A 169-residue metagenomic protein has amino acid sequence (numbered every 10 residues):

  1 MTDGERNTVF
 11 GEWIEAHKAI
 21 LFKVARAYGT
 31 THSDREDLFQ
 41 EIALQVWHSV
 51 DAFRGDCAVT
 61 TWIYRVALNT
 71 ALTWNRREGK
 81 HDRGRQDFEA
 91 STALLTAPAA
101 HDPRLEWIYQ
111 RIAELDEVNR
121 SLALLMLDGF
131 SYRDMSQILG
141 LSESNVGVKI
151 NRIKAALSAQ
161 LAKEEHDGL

Functional and structural regions predicted by a protein language model:
M1-K23, E36, W47, V59: A short, charge-rich alpha-helical start-of-domain segment used by transcription regulators
T2-G4, T8-F10, R85, I138 (+1 more regions): C-terminal edge and immediately downstream basic/flexible tail or linker adjoining helix-turn-helix-like DNA-binding
T8, R77, H81-R83, E89-A113: Acidic, proline/glycine-rich intrinsically disordered inter-domain spacer in sigma factors
D37-L44, H48, C57-N69: Structural recognition of an alpha-helix C-terminal capping motif at a helix-to-coil junction
I42, V66, L122-A123, M135-S136 (+1 more regions): Hydrophobic positions on the alpha-helical face of helix-turn-helix-like DNA-binding modules
A52-R54, R65-Q86, H101: Arg/Lys-rich amphipathic alpha helix in sigma70-family domain 2
L68, L72, L139-E164: DNA-recognition helix of helix-turn-helix
E114-D134: Short amphipathic alpha helix immediately N-terminal
